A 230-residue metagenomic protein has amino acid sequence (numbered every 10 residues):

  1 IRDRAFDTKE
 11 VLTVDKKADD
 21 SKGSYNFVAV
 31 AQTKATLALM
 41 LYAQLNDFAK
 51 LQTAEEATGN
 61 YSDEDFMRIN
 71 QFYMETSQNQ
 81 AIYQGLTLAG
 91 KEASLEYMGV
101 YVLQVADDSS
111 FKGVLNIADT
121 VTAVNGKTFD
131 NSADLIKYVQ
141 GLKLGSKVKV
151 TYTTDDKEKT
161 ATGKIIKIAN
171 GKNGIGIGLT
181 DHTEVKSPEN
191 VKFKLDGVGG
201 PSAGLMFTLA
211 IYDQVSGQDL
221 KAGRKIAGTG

Functional and structural regions predicted by a protein language model:
I1-S62: N-terminal intrinsically disordered, low-complexity, charge/repeat-rich segments that act as generic
K22-F27, A81, L88, L95-G99 (+5 more regions): Extracytoplasmic
N26-V28, Q32, D63-T76, V105-D108 (+2 more regions): Second-shell loop/turn segments in exported
A38-Y97: Signal peptide-directed extracytoplasmic domains
E75-A123, K127-D130, G230: PDZ/PDZ-like domain segments forming the peptide/carboxylate-binding groove, activating on the N-terminal beta-strands
Q78-G85, N131, L135-Y138, A203-T208: Stable alpha-helical elements in mature extracytoplasmic
I136-L179: PDZ-domain C-terminal substructure recognizer with occasional recognition of PDZ-binding tails
D156, K164, I168-N170, G178-T183 (+2 more regions): Cleft-lining beta-strand/loop regions that shape enzyme active-site pockets
